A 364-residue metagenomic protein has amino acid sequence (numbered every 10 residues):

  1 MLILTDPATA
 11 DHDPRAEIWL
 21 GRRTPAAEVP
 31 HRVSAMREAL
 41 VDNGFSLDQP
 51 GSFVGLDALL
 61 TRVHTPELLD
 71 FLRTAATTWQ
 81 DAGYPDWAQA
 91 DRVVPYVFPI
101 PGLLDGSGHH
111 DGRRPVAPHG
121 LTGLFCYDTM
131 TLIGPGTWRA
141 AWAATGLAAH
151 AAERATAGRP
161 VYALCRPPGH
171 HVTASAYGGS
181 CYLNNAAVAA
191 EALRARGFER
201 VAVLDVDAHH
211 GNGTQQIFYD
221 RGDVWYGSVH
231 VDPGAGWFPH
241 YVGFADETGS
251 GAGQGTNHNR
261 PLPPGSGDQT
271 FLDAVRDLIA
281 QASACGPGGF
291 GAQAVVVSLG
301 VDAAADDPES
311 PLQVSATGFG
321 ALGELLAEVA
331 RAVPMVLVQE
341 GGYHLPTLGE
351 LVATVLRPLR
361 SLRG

Functional and structural regions predicted by a protein language model:
M1-L204, H209-G364: HDAC/HDAC-like amidohydrolase catalytic core signature
